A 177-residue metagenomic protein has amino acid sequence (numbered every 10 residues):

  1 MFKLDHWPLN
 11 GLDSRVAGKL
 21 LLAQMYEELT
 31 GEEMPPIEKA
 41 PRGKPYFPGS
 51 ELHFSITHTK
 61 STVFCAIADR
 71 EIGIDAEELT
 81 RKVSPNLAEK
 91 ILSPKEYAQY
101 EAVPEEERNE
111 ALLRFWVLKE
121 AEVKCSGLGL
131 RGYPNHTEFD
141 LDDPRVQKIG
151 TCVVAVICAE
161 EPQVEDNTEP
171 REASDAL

Functional and structural regions predicted by a protein language model:
M1-L177: Core catalytic alpha/beta fold that binds nucleotide/phospho-ligands
